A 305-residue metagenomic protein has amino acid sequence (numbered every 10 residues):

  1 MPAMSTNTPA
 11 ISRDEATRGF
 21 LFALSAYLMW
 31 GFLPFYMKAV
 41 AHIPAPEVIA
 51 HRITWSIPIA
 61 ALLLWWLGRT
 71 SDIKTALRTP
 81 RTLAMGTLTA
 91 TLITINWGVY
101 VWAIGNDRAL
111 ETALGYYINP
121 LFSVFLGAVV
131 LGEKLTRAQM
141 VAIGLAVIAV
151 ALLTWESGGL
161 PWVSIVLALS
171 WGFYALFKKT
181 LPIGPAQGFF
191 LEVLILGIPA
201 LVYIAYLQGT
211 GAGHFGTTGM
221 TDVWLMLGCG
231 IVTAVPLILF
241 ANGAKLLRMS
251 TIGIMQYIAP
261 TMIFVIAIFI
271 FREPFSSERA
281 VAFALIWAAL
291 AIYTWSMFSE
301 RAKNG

Functional and structural regions predicted by a protein language model:
M1-S25, P58-T87, R137, F189 (+3 more regions): Membrane-interface interhelical linkers
P2-E47, I148-T180, V202, N304-G305: Glycine-/small-residue-enriched transmembrane alpha-helix faces in small-molecule transporters and effluxers
P2-N7, E156, L160, Y257-G305: C-terminal-most transmembrane helix of multi-pass membrane proteins
L28-F32, Y36, T87-I104, V166-F177 (+3 more regions): Hydrophobic alpha-helical transmembrane segments of multi-pass membrane transport proteins, especially secondary
F35-P46, D72-K74, I104-R108, I148-A151 (+4 more regions): Membrane-interface helix termini and inter-helical loops of multi-pass transporters
V40, V48, R52, A103-I104 (+6 more regions): Hydrophobic/aromatic residues within transmembrane alpha-helices of multi-pass small-molecule transporters
W102, N119-A138, T261-A280: C-terminal transmembrane-helix exit sites in multi-pass transporters
L114-I118, P185-I195, A234-F269: Helix-helix packing/entry segments at the starts of transmembrane helices
